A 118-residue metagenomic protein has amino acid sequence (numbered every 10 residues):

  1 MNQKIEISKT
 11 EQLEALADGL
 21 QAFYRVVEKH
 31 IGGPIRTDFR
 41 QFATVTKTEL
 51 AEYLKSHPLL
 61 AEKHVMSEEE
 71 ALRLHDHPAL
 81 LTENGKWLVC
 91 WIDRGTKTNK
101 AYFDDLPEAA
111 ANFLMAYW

Functional and structural regions predicted by a protein language model:
N2-E69: Negatively charged, low-complexity tracts enriched in Asp/Glu with abundant Ser/Thr
Y24, E28-H30, E69-N99, W118: Short aromatic-glycine-(Arg/Gly/Cys) micro-motifs in beta-strand/loop hairpins
Q41, K100-A101: Short N-terminal micro-motifs specific to bacterial/archaeal maturation and metal-cluster initiation sites
T44, F103-D104: Conserved aromatic
L60, K86, N112-M115: Amphipathic alpha-helical interaction surfaces
S67, A71, D104-L106: General N-terminal targeting signals
D104-W118: A short, charged, amphipathic alpha-helix used as a generic interaction element across diverse proteins
